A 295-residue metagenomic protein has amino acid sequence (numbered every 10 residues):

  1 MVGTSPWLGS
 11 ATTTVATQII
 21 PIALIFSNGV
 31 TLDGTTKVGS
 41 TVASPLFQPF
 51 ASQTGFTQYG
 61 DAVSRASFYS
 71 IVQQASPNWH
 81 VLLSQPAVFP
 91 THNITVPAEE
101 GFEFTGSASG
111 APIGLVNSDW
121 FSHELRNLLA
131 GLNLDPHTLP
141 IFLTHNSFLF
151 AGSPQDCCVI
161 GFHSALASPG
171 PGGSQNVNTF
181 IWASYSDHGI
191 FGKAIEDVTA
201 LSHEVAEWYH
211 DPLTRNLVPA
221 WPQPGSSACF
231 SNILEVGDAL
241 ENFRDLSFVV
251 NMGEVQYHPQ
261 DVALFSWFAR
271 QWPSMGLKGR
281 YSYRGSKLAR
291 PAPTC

Functional and structural regions predicted by a protein language model:
M1-P97: N-terminal carbohydrate-binding/catalytic regions of secreted carbohydrate-active enzymes
I22, A43-L46, G55, R65 (+7 more regions): A general marker of short, structured functional hotspots
L24, P45-Q48, F102, I160 (+2 more regions): Short non-domain terminal segments
T35, E99-P112: Long, folded non-catalytic interaction modules
G106-N216: Active-site-proximal segment of zinc-dependent metalloprotease catalytic domains
P154-F191, I195, P212-C295: Metalloprotease/metallohydrolase-associated module, dominated by Zn2+-dependent proteases
